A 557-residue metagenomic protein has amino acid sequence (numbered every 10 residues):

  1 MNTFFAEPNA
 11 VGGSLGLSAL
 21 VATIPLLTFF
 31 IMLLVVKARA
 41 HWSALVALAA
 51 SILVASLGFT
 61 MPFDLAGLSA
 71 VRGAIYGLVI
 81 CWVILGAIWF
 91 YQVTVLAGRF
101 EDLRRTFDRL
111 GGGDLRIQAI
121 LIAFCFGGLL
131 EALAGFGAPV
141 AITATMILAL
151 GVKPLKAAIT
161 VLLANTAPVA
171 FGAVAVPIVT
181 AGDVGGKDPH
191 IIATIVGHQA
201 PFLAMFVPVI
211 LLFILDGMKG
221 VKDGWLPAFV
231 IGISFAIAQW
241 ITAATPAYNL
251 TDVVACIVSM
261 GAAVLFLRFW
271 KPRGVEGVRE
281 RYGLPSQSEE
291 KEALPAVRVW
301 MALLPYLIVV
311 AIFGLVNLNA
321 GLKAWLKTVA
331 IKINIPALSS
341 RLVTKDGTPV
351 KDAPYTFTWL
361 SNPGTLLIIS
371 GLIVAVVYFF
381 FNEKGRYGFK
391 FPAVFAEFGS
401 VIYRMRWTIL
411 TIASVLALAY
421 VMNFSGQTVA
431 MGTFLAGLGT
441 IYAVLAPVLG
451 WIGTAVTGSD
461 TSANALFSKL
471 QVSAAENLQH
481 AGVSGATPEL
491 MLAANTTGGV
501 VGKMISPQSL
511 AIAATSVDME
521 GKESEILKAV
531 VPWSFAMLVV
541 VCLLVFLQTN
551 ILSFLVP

Functional and structural regions predicted by a protein language model:
M1-A6, F59-G67, A132-A134, A175-P189 (+7 more regions): Transmembrane helix-loop junctions in multi-pass membrane proteins
N2-W89, D102-T106, G113, I308-W407 (+1 more regions): Hydrophobic transmembrane alpha-helices of multi-pass solute/ion transporters
A22-V35, A47-L57, I84-W89, G127 (+8 more regions): Hydrophobic core segments of alpha-helical transmembrane domains in multi-pass membrane transport and ion-translocation
G67, V71-I75, V79-L150, A158-I159 (+2 more regions): Membrane-embedded alpha-helical segments and adjacent helix-loop junctions characteristic of multi-pass solute
V95-F100, G112-G113, I147-A157, D183-H190 (+4 more regions): Juxtamembrane helix-boundary/capping and inter-helix hinge elements in multi-pass membrane proteins
L115-G128, P154-A167, P189-P208, T411-S414 (+2 more regions): Alpha-helical transmembrane segments of multi-pass membrane proteins
A170-Y282, T497-P557: Juxtamembrane and boundary regions of transmembrane helices in multi-pass small-molecule transporters and channels
W240-A330: Active-site loops and adjacent core secondary-structure elements that bind or stabilize anionic groups
